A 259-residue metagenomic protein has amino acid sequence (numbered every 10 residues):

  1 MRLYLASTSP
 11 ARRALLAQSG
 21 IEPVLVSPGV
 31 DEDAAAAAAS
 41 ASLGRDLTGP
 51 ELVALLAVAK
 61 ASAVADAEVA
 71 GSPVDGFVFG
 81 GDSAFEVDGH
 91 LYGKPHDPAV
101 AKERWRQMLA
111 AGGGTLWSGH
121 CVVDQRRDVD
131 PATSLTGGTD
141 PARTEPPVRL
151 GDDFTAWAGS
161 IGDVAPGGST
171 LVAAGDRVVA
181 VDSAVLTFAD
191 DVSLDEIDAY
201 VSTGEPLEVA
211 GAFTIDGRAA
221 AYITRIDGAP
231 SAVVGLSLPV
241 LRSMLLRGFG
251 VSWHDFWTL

Functional and structural regions predicted by a protein language model:
M1-I21: N-terminal beta1-alpha1 ligand-phosphate binding loop
R2, G44-L259: Anionic-ligand binding patches
T8, P28, Q125: Cofactor-binding loop segments of dinucleotide-utilizing enzymes, especially the Rossmann-like FAD- and NAD(P)+-binding
R12, E32, V129: Flexible, glycine-rich phosphate/dinucleotide-binding loops and adjacent beta-alpha linkers at cofactor/substrate
R12-R13, L25, L194: Internal amphipathic alpha-helical segments of the cytochrome P450 catalytic fold
E22-A34: A short beta-strand-loop structural module common to alpha/beta enzyme folds
A34-A36, A219-A220: Short Asp/Glu-rich motifs
A36-R45: Short glycine/proline- and charge-enriched loop/turn segments that cap or connect secondary-structure elements
